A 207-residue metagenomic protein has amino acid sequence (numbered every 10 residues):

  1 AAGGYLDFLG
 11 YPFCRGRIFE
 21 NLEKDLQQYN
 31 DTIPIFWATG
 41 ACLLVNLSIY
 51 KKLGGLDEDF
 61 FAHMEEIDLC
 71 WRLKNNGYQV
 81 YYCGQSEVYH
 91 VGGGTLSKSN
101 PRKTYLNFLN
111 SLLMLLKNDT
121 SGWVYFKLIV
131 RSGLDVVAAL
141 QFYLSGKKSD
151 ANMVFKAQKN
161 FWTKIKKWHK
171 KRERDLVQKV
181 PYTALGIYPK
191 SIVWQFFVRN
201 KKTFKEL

Functional and structural regions predicted by a protein language model:
A1-F61, I67, N76: Acidic/His-rich active-site region of diverse nucleotide-sugar glycosyltransferases
N21-I35, H169-L207: Glycine-rich phosphate/pyrophosphate-binding loop and adjacent beta-alpha nucleotide/cofactor-binding cores
T39, W71, G84: A cytosolic small-molecule/anion-sensing beta-strand core signal
F61, W71, L112-L113: Active-site phosphate/pyrophosphate- and oxyanion-stabilizing loops and adjacent acidic/basic residues in soluble
E65-E66, D135: Acidic-residue sensor for enzyme active/binding pockets
D68-R72, V88: Short active-site alpha-helical segment characteristic of glycosyltransferases and processive polysaccharide synthases
N76-E173, K179, T183, I187-S191: Active-site-adjacent helix/loop segment of glycosyltransferases that harbors family-specific signature motifs
